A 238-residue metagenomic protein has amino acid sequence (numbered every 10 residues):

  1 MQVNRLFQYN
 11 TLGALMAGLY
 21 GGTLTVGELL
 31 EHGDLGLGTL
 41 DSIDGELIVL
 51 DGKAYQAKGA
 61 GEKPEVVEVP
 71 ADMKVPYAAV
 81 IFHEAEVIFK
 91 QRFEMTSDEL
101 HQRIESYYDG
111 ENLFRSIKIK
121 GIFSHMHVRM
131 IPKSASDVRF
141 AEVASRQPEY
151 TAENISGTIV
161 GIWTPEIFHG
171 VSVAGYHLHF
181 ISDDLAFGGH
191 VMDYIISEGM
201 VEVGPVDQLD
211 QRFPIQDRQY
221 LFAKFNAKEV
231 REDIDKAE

Functional and structural regions predicted by a protein language model:
M1-M16, Q216-E238: N-terminal charge/polar-biased segments
L12-V80: N-terminal low-complexity or amphipathic/hydrophobic leaders
D51-S124: N-terminal, charged amphipathic alpha-helical interaction modules
A57-K58, H127-V128, G170, G188-H190: Short helix/loop capping segments that flank catalytic or ligand/cofactor-binding pockets
P76-R92, D207-E232: Compact, glycine/acidic-enriched structural inserts
D98-I162, I167-V171: Long, positively charged binding patches that form subdomain-scale interaction surfaces for polyanionic ligands
V173-I181: Histidine-centered divalent-metal-coordination microenvironment in nucleic-acid enzymes
S182-F225: A hydrophobic, small-residue-rich beta->alpha segment in the mid-to-C-terminal subdomain of diverse proteins
